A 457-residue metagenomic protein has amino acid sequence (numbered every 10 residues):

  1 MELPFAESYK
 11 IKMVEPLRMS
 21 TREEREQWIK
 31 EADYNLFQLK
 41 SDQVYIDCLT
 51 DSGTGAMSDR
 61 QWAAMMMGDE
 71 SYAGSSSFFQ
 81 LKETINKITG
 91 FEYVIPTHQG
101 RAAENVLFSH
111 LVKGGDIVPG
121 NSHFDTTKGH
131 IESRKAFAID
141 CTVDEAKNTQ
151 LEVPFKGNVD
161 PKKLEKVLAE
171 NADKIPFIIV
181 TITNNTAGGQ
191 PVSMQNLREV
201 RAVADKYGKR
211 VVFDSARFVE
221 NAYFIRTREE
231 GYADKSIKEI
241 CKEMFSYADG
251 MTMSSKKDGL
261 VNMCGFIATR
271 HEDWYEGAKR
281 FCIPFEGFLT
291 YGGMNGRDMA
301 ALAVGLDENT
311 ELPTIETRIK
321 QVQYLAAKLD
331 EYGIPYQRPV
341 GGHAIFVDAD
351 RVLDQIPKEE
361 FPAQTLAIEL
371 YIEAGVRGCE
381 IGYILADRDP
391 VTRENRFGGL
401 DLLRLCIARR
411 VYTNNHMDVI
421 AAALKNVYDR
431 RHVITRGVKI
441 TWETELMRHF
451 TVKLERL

Functional and structural regions predicted by a protein language model:
E2-Y34, Q38-G55, Q61, E70-V94 (+2 more regions): Conserved PLP-enzyme active-site core in the AAT-like
F137-D140, T269, W274-G277, R297 (+1 more regions): Flexible glycine/proline-rich, aromatic-decorated loop/lid segments
V192, F346-F361, P390-R396, R448-E455: Short glycine/threonine-rich loop-to-helix capping motif typified by GTGT followed within a few residues by an Asp-Pro
K257-D258, P362-E369, E373-A374: Phosphate/diphosphate-binding loops
M263, H343, D401-L405: Short amphipathic alpha-helical segments
E276, D354-P362, R410-V419: Short, conserved charged micro-motifs
N309, E373, L385-L457: PLP-dependent enzyme catalytic core of the Aspartate aminotransferase-like
V322-Q323, Q337-A349: Conserved glycine-rich beta-strand-loop-beta hairpin in the small C-terminal domain of fold type I
